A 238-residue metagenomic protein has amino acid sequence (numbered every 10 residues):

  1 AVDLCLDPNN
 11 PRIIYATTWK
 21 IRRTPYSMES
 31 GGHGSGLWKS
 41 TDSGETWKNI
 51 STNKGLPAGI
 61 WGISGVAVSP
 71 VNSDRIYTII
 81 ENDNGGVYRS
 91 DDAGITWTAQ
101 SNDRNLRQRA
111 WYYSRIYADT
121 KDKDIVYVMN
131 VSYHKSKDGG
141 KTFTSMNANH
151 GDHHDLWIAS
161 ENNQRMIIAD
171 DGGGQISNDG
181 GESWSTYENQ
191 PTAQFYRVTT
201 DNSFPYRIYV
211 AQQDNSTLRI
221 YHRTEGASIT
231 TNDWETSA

Functional and structural regions predicted by a protein language model:
A1-A238: Beta-propeller blade termini and top-face loops
